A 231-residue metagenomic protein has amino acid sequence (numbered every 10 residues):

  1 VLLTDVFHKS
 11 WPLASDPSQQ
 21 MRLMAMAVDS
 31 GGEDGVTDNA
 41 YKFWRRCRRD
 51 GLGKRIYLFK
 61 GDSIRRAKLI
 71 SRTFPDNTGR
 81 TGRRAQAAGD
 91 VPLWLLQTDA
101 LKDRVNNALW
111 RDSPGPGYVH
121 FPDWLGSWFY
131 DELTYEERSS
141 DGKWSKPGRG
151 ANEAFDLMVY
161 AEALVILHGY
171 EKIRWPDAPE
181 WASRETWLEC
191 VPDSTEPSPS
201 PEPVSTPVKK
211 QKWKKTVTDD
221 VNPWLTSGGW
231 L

Functional and structural regions predicted by a protein language model:
V1-D141, A182, T186-L231: Mg2+-dependent endonuclease catalytic cores in nucleic-acid-processing enzymes, primarily RNase H-like
W128-I173: Extracellular low-complexity, Gly/Ser/Thr-rich intrinsically disordered linkers and protease-sensitive activation/hinge
V159-I166, P179-L188: Extracellular ligand-binding/catalytic regions of CAZymes and related secreted enzymes and adhesion modules
E171-W181: Mixed-charge, glycine-rich, non-catalytic linkers/tails in nucleic-acid processing enzymes
